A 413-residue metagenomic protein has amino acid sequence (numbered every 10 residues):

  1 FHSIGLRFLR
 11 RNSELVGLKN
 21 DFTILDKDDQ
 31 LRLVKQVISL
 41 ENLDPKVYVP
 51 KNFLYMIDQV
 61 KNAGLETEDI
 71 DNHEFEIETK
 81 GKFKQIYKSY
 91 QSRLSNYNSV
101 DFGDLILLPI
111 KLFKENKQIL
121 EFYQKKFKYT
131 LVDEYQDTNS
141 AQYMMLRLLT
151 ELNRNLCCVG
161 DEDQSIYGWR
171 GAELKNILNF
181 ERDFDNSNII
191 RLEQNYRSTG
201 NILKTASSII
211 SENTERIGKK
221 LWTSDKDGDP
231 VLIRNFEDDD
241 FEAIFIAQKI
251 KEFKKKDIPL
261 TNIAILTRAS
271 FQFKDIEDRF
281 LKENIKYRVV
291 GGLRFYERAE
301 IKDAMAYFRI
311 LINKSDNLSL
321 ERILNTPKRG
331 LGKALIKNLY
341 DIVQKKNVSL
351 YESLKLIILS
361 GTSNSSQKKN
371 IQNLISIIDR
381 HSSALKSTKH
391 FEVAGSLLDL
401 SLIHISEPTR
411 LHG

Functional and structural regions predicted by a protein language model:
F1-M56, K61, I70-E74, E78 (+4 more regions): Conserved P-loop NTPase-based nucleic-acid remodeling module centered on helicase motor cores
H2-G5, E162-I166, G171-K175, N195-T199 (+6 more regions): Conserved nucleotide-binding/hydrolysis micro-motifs of P-loop NTPases
L6, T23-D29, F75-N179, Q194-S198 (+1 more regions): Conserved helicase NTPase motor core
R11-L25, Q36-Y48, L65-E78, R93-N98 (+7 more regions): Short, polar/flexible loop-turn hinges at active-site or ligand-entry regions and domain interfaces
D185-N188, E193-K286, R309-N313, K345 (+1 more regions): Helicase P-loop NTPase motor core
K282-I285, L293-P327: Conserved short internal alpha-helix adjacent to the catalytic or cofactor-binding core of large enzyme scaffolds
I403-G413: Single conserved hydrophobic/aromatic residue that forms the stacking wall/gate of nucleotide- or nucleobase-binding
